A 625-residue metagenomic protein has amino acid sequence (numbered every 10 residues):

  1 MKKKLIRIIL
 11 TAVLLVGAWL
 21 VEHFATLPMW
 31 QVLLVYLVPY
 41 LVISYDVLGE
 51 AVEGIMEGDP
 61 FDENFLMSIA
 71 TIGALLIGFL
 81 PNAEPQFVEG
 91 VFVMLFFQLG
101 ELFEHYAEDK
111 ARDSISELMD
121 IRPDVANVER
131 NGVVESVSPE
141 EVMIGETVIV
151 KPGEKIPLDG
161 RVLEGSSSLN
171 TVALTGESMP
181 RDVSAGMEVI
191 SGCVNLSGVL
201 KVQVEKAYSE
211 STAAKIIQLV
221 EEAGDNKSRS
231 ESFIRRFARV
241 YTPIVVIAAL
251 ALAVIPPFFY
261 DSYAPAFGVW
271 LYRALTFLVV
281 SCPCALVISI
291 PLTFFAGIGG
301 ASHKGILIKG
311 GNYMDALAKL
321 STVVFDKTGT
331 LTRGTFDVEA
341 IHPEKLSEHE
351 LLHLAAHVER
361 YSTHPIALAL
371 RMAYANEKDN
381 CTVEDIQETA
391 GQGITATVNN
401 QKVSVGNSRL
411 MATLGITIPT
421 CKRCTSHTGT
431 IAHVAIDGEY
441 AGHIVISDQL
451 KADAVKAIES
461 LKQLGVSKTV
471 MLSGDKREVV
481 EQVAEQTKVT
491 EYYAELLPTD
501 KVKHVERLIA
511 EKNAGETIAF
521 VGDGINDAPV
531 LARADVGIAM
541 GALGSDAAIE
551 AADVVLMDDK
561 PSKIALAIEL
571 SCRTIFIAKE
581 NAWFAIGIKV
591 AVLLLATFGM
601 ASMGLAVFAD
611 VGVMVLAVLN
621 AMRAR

Functional and structural regions predicted by a protein language model:
M1-L10, Y241: N-terminal membrane topogenic signal
A12-V13, S232-D261, A274-F294, K579-F608: Bilayer-spanning, highly hydrophobic alpha-helical transmembrane segments
V16-P28, E50-D59, G73-E84, G300 (+8 more regions): Membrane-embedded alpha-helical bundles of multi-pass transporters
W19-E22, Y36-V125, E129, E140-M143 (+7 more regions): Actuator/coupling domain of P-type ATPases
A51, Q86, A107, A126 (+27 more regions): Residue-level signature of catalytic and energy-coupling elements of molecular machines, predominantly ATP/GTP-dependent
M56, E63-S68, L174, Y272 (+4 more regions): Conserved catalytic phosphorylation-site environment of P-type ATPases
K151, V338-K468, R477, Q486-V505: P-type ATPase nucleotide-binding
N400, G429-T430, I436-E580: Conserved ATP-binding TGD loop and adjacent catalytic N/P-domain core of P-type ATPases
